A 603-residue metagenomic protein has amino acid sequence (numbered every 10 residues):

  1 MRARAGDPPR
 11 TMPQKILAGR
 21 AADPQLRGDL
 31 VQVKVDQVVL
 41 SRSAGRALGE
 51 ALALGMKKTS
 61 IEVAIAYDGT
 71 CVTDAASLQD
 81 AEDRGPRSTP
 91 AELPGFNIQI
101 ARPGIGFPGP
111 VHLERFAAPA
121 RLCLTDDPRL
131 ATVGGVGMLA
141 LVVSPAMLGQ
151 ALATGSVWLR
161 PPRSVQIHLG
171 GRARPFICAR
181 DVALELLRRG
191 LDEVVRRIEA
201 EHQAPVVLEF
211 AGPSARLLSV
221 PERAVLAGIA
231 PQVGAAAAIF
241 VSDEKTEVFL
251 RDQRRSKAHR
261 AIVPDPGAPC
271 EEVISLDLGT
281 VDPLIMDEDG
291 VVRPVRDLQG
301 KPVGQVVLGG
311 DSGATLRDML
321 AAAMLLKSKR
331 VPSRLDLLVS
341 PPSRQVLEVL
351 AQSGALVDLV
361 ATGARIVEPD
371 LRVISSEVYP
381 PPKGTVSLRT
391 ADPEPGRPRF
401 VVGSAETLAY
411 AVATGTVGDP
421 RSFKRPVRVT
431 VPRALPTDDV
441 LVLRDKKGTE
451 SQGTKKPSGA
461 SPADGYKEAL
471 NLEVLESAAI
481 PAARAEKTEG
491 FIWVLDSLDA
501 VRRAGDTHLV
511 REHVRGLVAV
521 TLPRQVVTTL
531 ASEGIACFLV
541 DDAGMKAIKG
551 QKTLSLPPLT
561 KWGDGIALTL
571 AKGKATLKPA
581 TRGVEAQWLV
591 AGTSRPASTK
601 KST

Functional and structural regions predicted by a protein language model:
M1-T603: Fe-S-dependent hydro-lyases/dehydratases of central metabolism
